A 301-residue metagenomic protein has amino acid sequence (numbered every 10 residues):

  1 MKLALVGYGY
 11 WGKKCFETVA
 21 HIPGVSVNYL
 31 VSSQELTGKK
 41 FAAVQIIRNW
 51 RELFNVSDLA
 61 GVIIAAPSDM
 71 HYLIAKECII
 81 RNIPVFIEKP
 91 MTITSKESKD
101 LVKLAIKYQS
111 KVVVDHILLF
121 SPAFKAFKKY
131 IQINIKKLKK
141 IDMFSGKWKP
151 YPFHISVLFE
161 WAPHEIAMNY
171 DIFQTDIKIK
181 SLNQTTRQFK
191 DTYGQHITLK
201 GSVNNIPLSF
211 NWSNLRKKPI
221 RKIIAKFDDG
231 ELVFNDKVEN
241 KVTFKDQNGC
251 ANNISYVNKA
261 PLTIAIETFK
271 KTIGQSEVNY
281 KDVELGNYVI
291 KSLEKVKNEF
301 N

Functional and structural regions predicted by a protein language model:
M1-A42, K270: N-terminal Rossmann-like dinucleotide-binding module
L5, G61-A66, S110, T268-N301: C-terminal helix-rich "cap/oligomerization" subdomain common to oxidoreductases
K14, F234, N253-E267, K281: Active-site loop of classical SDR/Rossmann-like NAD(P)-dependent oxidoreductases, centered on the catalytic Tyr-X3-Lys
V44-L104: Beta-loop-alpha module in the N-terminal Rossmann-like domain of NAD(P)-dependent dehydrogenases, especially those
D69, T92-P150: A contiguous active-site-proximal alpha/beta segment in oxidoreductase catalytic domains
I87, V112-V114, F234: Hydrophobic residues in well-ordered beta-strands that form the structural core
D115-P122, W148-I179, A265, G286: Mid-domain beta-loop-alpha active-site segment that forms a flexible, acidic cofactor/metal-binding surface
E160-E239, E267-E277: Contiguous beta-strand/loop segments that form the cofactor/metal-binding neighborhood of enzyme cores
